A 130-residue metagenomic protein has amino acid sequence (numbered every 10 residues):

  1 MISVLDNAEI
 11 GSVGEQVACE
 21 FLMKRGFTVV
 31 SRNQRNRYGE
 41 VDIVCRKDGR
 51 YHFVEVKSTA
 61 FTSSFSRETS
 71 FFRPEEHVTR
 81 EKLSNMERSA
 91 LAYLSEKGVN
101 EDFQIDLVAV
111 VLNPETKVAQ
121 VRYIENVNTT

Functional and structural regions predicted by a protein language model:
M1-Q34: Acidic-basic catalytic patches of nuclease active cores, encompassing PD-(D/E)XK and other metal-cofactor nuclease
L22, I43-R67, M86: Conserved catalytic cores of phosphodiester-cleaving nucleases, focusing on short active-site segments
N36-G39: Short acidic/glycine-enriched loop/turn segments that link adjacent beta-strands
D42-C45, A109-V111: Conserved protein-kinase catalytic-loop segment immediately C-terminal to the catalytic Asp of the HRD motif
S58-L112: Catalytic cores of nucleic-acid endonucleases
V111-T130: Short, low-complexity, polybasic intrinsically disordered segments
